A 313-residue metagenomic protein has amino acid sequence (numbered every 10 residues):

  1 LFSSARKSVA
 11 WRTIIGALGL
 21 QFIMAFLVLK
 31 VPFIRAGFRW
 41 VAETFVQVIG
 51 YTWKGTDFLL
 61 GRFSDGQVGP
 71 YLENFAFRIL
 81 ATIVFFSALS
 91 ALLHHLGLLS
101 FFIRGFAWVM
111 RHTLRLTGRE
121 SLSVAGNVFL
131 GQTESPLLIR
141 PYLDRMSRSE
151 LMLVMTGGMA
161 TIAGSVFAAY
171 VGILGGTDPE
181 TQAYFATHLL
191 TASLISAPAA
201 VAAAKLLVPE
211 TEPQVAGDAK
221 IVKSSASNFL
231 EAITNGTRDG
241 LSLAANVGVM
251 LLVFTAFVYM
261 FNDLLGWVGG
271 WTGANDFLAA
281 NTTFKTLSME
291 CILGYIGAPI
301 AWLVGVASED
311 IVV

Functional and structural regions predicted by a protein language model:
L1-A76, E231-T234, L251-F257: N-terminal alpha-helical transmembrane segments of multi-pass membrane transport and channel/translocase proteins
S3-A5, R62-Y71, M110-R111, S135-R145 (+1 more regions): Cytosolic juxtamembrane amphipathic/interface segments immediately preceding and feeding into a transmembrane helix
R39-G50, F101-R115, N127, P141-D144 (+2 more regions): Short amphipathic alpha-helical coupling elements at transmembrane boundaries
G50-L116: Hydrophobic alpha-helical hairpins/lids featuring a short glycine-rich hinge
I83-S87, F185-A203: Alpha-helical transmembrane segments
T113-L174, F229, I233, V313: Alpha-helical membrane segments and immediately flanking helix-loop junctions that form or couple to the substrate/ion
L194-L243: Long, contiguous bundles of hydrophobic transmembrane helices that form the permeation core of multi-pass
G240-V313: Transmembrane helical segments that form the transport core of multi-pass membrane transport proteins
